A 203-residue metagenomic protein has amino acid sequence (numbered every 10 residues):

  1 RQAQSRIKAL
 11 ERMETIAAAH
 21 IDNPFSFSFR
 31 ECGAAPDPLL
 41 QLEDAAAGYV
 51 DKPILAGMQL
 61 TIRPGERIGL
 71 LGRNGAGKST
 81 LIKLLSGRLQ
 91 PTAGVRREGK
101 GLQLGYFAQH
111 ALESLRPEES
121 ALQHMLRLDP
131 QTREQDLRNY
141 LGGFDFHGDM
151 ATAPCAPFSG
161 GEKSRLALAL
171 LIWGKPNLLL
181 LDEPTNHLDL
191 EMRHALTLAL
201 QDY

Functional and structural regions predicted by a protein language model:
R1-R12, P64: A conserved P-loop NTPase coupling/switch region
Q2, T15-A19, V50: An intracellular "coupling" helix at the cytosolic face of ABC transporter transmembrane type-1 domains
E11-D22, R97: Proline-centered turn/helix-capping motifs that create local helix->coil transitions or kinks
N23, F29-Y203: ABC ATP-binding cassette signature C-motif
